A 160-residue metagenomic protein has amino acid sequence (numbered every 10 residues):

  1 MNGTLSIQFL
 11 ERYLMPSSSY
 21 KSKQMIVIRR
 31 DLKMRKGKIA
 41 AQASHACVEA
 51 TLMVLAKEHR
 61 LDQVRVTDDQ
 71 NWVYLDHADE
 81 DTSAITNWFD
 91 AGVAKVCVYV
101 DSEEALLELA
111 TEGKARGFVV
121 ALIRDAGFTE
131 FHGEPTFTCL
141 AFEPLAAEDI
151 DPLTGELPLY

Functional and structural regions predicted by a protein language model:
M1-Y160: Positively charged, small/polar-rich N-terminal and surface patches that mediate targeting and assembly and bind
